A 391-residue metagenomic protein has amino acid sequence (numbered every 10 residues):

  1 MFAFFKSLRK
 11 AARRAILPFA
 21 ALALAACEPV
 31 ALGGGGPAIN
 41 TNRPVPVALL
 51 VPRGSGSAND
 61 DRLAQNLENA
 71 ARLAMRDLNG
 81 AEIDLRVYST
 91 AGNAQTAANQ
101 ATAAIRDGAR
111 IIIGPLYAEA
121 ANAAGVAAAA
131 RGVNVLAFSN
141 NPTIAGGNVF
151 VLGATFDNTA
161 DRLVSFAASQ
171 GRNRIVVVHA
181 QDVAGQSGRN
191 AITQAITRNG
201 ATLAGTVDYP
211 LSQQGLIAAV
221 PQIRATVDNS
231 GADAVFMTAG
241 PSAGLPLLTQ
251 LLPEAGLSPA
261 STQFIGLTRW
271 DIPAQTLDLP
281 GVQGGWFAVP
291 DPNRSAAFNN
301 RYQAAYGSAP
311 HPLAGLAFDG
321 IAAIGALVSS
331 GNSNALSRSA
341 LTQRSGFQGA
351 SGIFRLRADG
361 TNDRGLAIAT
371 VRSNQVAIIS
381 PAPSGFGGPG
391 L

Functional and structural regions predicted by a protein language model:
A23-A26: C-terminal motif of bacterial Sec signal peptides marking the signal peptidase cleavage site
E28-A31: Bacterial signal peptide processing site
D77, A81-T143: Beta-alpha junction/loop-to-helix N-cap segments that form part of ligand/metal-binding clefts
A104-L116, V135-F138, V176-H179, A204 (+3 more regions): Periplasmic-binding protein-like
N134-L136, T143-F166, H179, L279-D291: Short beta-strand elements at the ligand-binding edges of bilobed clamshell
G153-L211, G307: An alpha-beta-alpha
L245-F318, F386-G387: Extracellular/periplasmic periplasmic-binding protein-like sensory domains
Y306-I321, G325-S380, P389-L391: Segments of small-molecule ligand-sensing domains
